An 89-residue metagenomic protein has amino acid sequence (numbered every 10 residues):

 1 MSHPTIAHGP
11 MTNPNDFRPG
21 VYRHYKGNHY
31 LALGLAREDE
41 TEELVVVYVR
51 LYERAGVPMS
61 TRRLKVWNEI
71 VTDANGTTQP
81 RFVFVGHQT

Functional and structural regions predicted by a protein language model:
S2-T89: Mixed-charge, low-complexity intrinsically disordered regions
